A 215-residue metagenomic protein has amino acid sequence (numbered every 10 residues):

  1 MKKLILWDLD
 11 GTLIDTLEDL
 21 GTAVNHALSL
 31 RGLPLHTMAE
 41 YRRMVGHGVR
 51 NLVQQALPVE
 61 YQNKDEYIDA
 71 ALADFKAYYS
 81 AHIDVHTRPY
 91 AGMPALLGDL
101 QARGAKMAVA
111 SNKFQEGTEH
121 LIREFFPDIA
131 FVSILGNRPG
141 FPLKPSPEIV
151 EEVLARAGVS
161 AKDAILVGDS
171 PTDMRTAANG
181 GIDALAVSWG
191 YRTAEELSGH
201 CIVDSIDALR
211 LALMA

Functional and structural regions predicted by a protein language model:
M1-K3, A39, Q101, Q115 (+1 more regions): Asp-based, Mg2+/Mn2+-dependent phosphohydrolase catalytic module
K2-L9, L13-A95, R103, E116 (+1 more regions): N-terminal helical cap/lid subdomain that shapes the substrate entry/recognition surface in HAD-like hydrolases
L9, M44-G46, K106, I134 (+2 more regions): Short glycine/serine/threonine-biased micro-segments
T12-L13, D84-V85, M107, R138 (+1 more regions): A generic structural signal for short
P34, K106, D183: Residue-level detector of anion-binding/catalytic polar loops
G98: Anionic-ligand binding patches
